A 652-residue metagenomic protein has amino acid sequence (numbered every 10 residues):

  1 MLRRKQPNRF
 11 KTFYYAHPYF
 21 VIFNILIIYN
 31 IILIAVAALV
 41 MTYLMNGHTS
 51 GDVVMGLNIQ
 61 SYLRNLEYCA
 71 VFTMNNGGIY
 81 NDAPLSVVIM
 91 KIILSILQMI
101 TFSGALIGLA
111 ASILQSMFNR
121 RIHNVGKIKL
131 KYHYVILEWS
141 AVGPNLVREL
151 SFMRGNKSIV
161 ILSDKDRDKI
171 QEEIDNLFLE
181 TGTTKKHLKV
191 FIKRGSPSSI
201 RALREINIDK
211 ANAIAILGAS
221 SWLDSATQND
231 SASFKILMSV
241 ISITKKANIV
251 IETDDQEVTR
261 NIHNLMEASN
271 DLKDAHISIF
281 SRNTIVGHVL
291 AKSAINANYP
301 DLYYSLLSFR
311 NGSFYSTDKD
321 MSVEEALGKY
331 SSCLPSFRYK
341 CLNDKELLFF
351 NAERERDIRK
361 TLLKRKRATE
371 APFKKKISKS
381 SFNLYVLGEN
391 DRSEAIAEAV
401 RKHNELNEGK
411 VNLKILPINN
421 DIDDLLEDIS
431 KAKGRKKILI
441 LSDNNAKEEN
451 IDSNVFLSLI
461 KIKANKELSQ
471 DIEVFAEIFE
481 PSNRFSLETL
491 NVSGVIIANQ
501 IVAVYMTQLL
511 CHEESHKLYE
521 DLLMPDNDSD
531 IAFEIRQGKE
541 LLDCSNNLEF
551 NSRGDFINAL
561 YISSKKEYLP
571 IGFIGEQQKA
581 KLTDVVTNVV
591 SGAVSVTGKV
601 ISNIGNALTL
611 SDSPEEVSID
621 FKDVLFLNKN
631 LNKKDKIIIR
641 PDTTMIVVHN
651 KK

Functional and structural regions predicted by a protein language model:
M1-K652: Cytosolic regulatory regions of ion transport systems
